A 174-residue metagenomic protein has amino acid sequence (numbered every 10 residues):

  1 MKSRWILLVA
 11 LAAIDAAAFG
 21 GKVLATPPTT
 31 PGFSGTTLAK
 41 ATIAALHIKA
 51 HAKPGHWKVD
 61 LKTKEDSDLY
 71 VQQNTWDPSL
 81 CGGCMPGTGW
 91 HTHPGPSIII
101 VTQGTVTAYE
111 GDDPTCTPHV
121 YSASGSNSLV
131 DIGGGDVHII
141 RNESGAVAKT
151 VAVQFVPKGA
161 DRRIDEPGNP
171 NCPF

Functional and structural regions predicted by a protein language model:
M1-K2: N-terminal secretory signal peptides that target proteins for export/translocation
W5-L8, A17-Q73, P118-A123, E166-F174: A short, N-terminal "cap"/entry segment at the start of jelly-roll beta-barrel domains of the cupin/DSBH fold
K64, W76, E110-G135: Short acidic-glycine-tyrosine-enriched beta hairpin
K64-S67, C81-I100: A short beta-loop-beta micro-motif enriched in histidine and acidic residues
V71-T75, I98, V120, S128 (+1 more regions): Conserved hydrophobic/aromatic beta-strand scaffold that supports enzyme active sites
L80-M85, T115-T117, N171-P173: Sequence contexts marking disulfide-bonded cysteines in secreted/extracellular proteins
H93-C116: Glycine- and acidic-residue-biased ligand/ion/polar-headgroup-sensing regions
A123, G133-D161: Ligand-binding loop in jelly-roll beta-barrel domains
